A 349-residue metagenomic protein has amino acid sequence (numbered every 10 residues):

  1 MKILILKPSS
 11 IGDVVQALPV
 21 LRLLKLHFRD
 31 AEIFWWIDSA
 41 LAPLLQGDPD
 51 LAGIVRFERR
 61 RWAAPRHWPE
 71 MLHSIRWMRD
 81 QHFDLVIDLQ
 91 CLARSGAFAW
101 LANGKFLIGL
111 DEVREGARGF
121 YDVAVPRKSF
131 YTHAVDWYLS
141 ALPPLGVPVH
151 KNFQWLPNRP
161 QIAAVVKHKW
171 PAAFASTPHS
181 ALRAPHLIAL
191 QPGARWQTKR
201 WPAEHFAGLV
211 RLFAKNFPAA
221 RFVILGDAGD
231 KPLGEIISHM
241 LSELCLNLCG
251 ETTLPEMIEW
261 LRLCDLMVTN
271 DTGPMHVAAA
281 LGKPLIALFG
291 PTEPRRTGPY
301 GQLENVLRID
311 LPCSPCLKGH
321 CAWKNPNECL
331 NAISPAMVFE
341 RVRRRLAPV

Functional and structural regions predicted by a protein language model:
M1-V349: Catalytic machinery of carbohydrate-active enzymes, primarily nucleotide-sugar-dependent glycosyltransferases
